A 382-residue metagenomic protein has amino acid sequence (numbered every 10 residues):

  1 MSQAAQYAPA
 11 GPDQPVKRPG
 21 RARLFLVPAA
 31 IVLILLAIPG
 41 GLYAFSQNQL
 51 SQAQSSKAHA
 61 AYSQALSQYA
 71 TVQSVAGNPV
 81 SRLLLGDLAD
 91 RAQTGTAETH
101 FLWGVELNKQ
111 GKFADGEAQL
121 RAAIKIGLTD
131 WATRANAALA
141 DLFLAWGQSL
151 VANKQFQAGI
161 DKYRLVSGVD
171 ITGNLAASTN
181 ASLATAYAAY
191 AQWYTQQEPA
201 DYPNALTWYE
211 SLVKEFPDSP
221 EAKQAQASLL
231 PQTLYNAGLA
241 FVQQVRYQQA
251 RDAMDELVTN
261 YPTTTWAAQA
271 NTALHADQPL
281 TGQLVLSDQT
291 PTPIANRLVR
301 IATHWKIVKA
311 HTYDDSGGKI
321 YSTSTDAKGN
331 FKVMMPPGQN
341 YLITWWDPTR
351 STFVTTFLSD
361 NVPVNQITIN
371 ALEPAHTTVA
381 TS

Functional and structural regions predicted by a protein language model:
A53, G147, L280-S287: A short, amphipathic beta-strand motif
A60, G111, K154, E198-A200 (+1 more regions): Residue-level detector of the short coil/turn that links helix A to helix B within each tetratricopeptide repeat
V72-R91, L120-A137, Y163-S182, Y209-S228 (+1 more regions): Short solvent-exposed coil/turn linkers within tandem alpha-helical repeat scaffolds
G116, D161, S287-Y313: Short, ordered, surface-exposed loop/turn motifs in non-cytosolic proteins
L183, L230-N236, Q339-R350: A short, solvent-exposed beta-strand micro-motif common in secreted/extracellular proteins
D255, W346-A375: Structured interaction patches on ligand/partner-binding surfaces of diverse proteins
W305-P336: Short, acidic Ser/Thr/Gly-rich low-complexity loop/linker segments typical of extracellular and cell-surface proteins
